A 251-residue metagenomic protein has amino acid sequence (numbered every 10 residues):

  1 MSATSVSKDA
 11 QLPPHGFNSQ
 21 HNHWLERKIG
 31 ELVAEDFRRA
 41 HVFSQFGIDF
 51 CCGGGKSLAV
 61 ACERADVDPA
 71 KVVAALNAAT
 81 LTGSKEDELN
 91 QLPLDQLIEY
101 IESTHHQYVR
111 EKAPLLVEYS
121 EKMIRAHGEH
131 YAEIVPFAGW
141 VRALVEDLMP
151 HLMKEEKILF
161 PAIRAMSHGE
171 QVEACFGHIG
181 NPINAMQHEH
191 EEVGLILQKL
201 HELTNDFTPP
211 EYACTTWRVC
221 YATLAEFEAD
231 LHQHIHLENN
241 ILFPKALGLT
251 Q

Functional and structural regions predicted by a protein language model:
S2-Q251: Small-residue-biased structural context
